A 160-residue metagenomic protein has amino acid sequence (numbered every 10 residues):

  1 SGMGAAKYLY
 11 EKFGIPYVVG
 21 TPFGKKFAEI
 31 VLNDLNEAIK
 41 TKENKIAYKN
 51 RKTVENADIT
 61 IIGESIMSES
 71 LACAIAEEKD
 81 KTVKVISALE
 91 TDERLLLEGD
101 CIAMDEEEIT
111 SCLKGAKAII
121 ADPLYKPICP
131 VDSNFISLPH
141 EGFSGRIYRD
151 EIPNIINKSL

Functional and structural regions predicted by a protein language model:
S1-L160: An N-terminal assembly and electron-transfer interface module characteristic of large anaerobic redox and radical
